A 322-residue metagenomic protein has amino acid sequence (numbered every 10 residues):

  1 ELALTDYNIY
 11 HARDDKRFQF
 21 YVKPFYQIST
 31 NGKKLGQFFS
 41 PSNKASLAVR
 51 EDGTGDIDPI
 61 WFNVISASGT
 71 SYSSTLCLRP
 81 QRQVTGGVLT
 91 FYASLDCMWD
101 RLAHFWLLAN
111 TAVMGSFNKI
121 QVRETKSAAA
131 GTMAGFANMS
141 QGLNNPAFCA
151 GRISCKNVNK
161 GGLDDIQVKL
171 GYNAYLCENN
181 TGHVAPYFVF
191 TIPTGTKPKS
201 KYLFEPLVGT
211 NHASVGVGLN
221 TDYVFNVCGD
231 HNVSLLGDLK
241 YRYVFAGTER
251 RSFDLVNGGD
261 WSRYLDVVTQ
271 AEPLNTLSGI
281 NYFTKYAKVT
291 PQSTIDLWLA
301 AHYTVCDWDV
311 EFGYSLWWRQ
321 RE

Functional and structural regions predicted by a protein language model:
E1-R82, L89, N257-N281: Short glycine/proline- and aromatic-enriched beta-strand/turn motifs that initiate or cap beta-hairpins
L2-F18, Y92-F105, I120, Y175-V184 (+3 more regions): Short loop/turn motifs that connect adjacent beta-strands in outer-membrane beta-barrel proteins
K16-P24, A103-T111, V168, G182-F190 (+4 more regions): Transmembrane beta-strands of outer-membrane beta-barrel proteins
P24-T30, T111-F117, A174, F190-T196 (+4 more regions): Transmembrane beta-strands of outer-membrane beta-barrel pores
L35-S46, S66, L107-A109, V122 (+3 more regions): Outer membrane beta-barrel transmembrane domains
Y72-L78, R152-N157, S200-G209, Y282-K288: Extracellular loop and loop/strand-boundary signature of outer-membrane beta-barrel proteins
Q81-L89, G161-I166, G209-V217, V289-L297: Residues that define the transmembrane beta-barrel architecture of outer-membrane proteins
L89-L95, V168-A174, F188, V217-F225 (+3 more regions): Residues on the lipid-exposed face of transmembrane beta-strands in outer-membrane beta-barrel proteins
